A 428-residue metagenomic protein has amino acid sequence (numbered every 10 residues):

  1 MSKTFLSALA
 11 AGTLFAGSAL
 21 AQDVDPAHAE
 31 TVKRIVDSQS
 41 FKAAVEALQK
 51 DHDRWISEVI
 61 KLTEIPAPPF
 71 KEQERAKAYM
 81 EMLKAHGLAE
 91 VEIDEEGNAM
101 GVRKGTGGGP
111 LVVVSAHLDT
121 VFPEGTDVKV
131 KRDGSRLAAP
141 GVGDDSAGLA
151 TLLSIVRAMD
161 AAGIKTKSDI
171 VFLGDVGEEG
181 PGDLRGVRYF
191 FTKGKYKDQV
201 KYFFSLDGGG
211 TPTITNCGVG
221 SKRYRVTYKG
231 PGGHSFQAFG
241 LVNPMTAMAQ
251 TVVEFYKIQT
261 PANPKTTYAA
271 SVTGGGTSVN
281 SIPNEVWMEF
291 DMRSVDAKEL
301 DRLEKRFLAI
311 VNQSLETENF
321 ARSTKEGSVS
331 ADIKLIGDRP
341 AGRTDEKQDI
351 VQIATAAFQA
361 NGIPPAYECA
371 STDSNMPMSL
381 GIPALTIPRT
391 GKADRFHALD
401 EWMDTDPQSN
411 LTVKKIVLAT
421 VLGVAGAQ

Functional and structural regions predicted by a protein language model:
M1-L20: Gram-negative bacterial Sec-dependent N-terminal signal peptides
A21-P68, N216-G220: N-terminal hydrophobic or amphipathic helices/low-complexity stretches enriched in small/hydrophobic/Pro/Gly
Q22-A43, M245-Q428: Metal-dependent amide/peptide-bond hydrolase catalytic core, centered on the "pita-bread" metallohydrolase fold
I56-G109: A non-catalytic alpha/beta surface segment that caps or lines the substrate-entry region of metallo-dependent hydrolase
V102-S146, K167: Catalytic-core environment of secreted peptidases
L118-R132, T215-T227, A356: Acidic-glycine-rich active-site phosphate/pyrophosphate-binding loop
V128-A139, K229-G233, A398-W402: Glycine/charged-rich beta-loop-alpha catalytic/anionic-binding loops adjacent to active sites
R136, G141-V219, T260-P261, S278-N280 (+1 more regions): Acidic/histidine-rich catalytic neighborhood of metal-dependent amide-processing enzymes
